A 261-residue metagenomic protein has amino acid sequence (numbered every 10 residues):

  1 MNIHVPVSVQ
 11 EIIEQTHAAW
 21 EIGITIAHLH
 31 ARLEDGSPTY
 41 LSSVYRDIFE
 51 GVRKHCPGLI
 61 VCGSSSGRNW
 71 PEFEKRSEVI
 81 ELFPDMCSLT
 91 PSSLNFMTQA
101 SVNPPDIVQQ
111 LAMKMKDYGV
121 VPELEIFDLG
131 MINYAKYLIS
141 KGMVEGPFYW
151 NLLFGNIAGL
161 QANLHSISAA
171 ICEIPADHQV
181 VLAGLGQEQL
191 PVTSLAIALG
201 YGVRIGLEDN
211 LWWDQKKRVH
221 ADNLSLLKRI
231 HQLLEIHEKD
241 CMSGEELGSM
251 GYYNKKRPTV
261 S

Functional and structural regions predicted by a protein language model:
M1-E14, S64-E72, F96-S101, E125 (+3 more regions): Active-site mouth loops of central-metabolism enzymes
V9, G36-V102: Active-site beta->alpha loop and helix N-cap motifs at the rims of alpha/beta catalytic domains
V9, I13, I22-G36, C62: Histidine-centered catalytic micro-motifs
I12, A19, H30, C87 (+4 more regions): Conserved, mostly hydrophobic/aromatic
T25-I48, F96, L153-F154, L211-Q215: Glycine-rich, proline-tolerant flexible connector loops at the mouths of alpha/beta enzymes
S37-S64, Q110-D117, A169-D177, L224-L234 (+1 more regions): Alpha-helix-loop-beta-strand connector modules within alpha/beta enzyme cores
M86-E208: Catalytic alpha/beta core domains of metabolic enzymes, predominantly
K228-S261: Mid-to-C-terminal alpha-helical segments outside catalytic/metal-binding sites
